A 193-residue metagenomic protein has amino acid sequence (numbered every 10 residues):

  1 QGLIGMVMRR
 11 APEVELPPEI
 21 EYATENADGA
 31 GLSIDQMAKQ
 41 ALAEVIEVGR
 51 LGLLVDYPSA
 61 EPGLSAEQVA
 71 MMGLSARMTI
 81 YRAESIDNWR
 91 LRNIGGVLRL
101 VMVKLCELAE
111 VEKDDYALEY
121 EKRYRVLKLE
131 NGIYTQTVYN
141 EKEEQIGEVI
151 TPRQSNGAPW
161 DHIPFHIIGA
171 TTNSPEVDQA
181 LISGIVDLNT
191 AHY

Functional and structural regions predicted by a protein language model:
Q1-Y193: Extended alpha-helical, oligomerization-prone segments that build pores/tubes and scaffolds
